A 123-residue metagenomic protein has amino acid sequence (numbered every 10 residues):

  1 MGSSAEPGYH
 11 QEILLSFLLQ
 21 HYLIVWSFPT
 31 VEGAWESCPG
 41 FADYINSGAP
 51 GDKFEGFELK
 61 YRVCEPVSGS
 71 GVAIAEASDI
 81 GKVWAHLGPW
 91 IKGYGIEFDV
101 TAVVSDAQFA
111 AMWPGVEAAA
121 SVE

Functional and structural regions predicted by a protein language model:
Q11-E12: Charged/polar low-complexity intrinsically disordered segments
L15-E123: Conserved, structured core segments of small domains
